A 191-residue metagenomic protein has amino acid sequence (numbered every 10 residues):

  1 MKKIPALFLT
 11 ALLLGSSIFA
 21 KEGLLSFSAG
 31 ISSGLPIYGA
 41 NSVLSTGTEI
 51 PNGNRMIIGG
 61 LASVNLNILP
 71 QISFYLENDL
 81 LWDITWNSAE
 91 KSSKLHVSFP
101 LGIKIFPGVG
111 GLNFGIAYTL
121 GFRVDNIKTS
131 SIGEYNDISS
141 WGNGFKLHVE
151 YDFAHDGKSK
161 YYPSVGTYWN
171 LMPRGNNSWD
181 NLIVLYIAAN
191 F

Functional and structural regions predicted by a protein language model:
M1-L25: Cleavable N-terminal export/targeting peptides
K3-P5, S45-G53, I57-G59, W86-S88 (+1 more regions): Sparse, context-dependent recognition of short Cys/His-centered cofactor- or disulfide-binding micro-motifs
L9, A20, L76, P107 (+1 more regions): Compositionally biased, low-structure terminal segments
F19-N67, F74, D180-F191: Short glycine/proline- and aromatic-enriched beta-strand/turn motifs that initiate or cap beta-hairpins
E22-F27, L95-V97, I132, I138-S139 (+1 more regions): A broad structural signal for short, well-ordered beta-strand segments within beta-sheet-rich domains
S33-G39, I58-S131, N143, L147 (+1 more regions): Gram-negative (and chloroplast) outer-membrane scaffold detector with strong preference for beta-barrel transmembrane
P36-I50, D83, E134-F191: Predominantly the C-terminal beta-signal and adjacent terminal strand-loop region of outer-membrane beta-barrel
